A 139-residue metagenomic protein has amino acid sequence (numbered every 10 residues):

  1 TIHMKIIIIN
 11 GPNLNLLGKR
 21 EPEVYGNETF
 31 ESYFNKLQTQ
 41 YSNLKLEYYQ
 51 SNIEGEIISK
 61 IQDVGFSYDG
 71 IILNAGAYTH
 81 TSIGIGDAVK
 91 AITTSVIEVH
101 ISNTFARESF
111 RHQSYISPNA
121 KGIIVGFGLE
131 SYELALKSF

Functional and structural regions predicted by a protein language model:
H3-I7: Extreme N-terminal starter segment of soluble prokaryotic enzymes
P12-L14, G76-T79, S102-T104: Short glycine-rich anion-binding loops that position phosphate/pyrophosphate groups of nucleotides and phosphorylated
L16-E31: Glycine- and acidic-residue-enriched helix-capping/strand-helix junction motifs
E47-G55: Short beta->alpha junction loops
E47-Y48, I97, A106-F139: Short, glycine-/small-residue-rich phosphate/pyrophosphate-handling segment
E56-K60: Short acidic active-site motifs
V64-I71: Short acidic/histidine-rich motifs immediately flanking catalytic phosphotransfer sites in two-component signaling
S82-T93: Short Gly/Thr/Asp-enriched flexible loops that form oxyanion-binding sites at enzyme active sites
